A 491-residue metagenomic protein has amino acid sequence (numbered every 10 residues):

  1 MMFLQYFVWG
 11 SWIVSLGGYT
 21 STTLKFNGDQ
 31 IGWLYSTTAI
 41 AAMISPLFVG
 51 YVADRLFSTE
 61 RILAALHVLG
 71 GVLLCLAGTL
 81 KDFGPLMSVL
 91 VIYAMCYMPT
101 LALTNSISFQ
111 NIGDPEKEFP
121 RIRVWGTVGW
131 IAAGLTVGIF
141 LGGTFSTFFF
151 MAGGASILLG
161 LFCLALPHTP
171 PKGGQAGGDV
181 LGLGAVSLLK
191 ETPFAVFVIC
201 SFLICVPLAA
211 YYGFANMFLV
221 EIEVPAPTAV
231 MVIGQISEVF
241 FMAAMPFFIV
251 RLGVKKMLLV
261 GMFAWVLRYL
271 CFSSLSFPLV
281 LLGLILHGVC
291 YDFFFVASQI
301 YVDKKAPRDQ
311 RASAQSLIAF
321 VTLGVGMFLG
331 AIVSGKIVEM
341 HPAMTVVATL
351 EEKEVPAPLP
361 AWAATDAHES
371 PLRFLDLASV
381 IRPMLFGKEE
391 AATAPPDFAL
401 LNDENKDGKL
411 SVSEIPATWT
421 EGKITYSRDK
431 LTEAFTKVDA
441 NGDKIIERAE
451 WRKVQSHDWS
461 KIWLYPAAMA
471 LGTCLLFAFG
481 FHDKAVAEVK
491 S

Functional and structural regions predicted by a protein language model:
M1-A39, P193-V232: Helix-loop boundary and gating motifs at the non-cytosolic
F3, L73-L74, F83-L103, I107 (+3 more regions): Hydrophobic core of transmembrane alpha-helices in multi-pass small-molecule transporters, especially MFS/SLC-type
F26-T37, K117-T127, S146-F150, V220-V239 (+1 more regions): Loop-to-transmembrane helix entry
I44-K81: Conserved MFS/SLC helix-loop-helix module at the cytosolic interface between two early adjacent transmembrane helices
I44-S58, F140-L141, F240-V254, V338: Helix-to-loop junctions at the C-terminal end of transmembrane segments in multipass secondary transporters
R61-C75, K256-C271: Structural signature of the two symmetry-related core transmembrane helices
A133, F148-A165, S460-A478: Symmetry-related core transmembrane helices of the 12-TM Major Facilitator Superfamily/SLC fold
L166-S201: Juxtamembrane intracellular "pre-TM" segments in multi-pass secondary transporters
